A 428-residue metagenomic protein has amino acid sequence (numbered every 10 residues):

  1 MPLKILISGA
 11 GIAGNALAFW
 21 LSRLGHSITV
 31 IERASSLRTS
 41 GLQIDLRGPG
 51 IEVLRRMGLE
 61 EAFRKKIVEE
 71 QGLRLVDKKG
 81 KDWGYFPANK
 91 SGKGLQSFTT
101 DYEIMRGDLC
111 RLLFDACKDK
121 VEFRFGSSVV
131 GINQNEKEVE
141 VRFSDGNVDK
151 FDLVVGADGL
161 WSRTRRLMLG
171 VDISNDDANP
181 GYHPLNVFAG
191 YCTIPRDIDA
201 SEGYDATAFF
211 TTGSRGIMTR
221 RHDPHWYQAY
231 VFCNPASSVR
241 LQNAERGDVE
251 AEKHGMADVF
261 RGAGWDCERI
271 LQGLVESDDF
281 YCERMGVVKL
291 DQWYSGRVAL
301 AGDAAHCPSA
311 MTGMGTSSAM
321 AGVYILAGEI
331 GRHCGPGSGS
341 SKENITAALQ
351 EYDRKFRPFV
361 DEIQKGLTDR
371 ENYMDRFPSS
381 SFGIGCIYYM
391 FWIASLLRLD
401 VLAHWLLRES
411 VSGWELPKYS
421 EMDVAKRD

Functional and structural regions predicted by a protein language model:
M1-L6, A10-I12, W20-L24, R47-Y191 (+5 more regions): Conserved N-terminal helical subregion
P2-L3, K65, G80-K81, T312 (+1 more regions): C-terminal helical "tail/cap" subdomain of flavin- and related membrane-associated enzymes
L6, T29, E122, Q228-Y230: A structural signal for isolated positions on well-ordered beta-strands in alpha/beta enzyme cores
I7-A34, V155-G156, G190, D278-Y373: Conserved mid-domain beta->alpha element of the FAD-binding
Q134-N135, R220-P224: Short beta-strand micro-motifs enriched in acidic
V139, G216-I217, H225-Y227: Hydrophobic residues embedded in beta-strands of well-ordered beta-sheets
N186-R220, A244: Flavin-dependent oxidoreductases
R215, H222-D223, F232-T312: FAD/FMN-dependent oxidoreductases across multiple families
